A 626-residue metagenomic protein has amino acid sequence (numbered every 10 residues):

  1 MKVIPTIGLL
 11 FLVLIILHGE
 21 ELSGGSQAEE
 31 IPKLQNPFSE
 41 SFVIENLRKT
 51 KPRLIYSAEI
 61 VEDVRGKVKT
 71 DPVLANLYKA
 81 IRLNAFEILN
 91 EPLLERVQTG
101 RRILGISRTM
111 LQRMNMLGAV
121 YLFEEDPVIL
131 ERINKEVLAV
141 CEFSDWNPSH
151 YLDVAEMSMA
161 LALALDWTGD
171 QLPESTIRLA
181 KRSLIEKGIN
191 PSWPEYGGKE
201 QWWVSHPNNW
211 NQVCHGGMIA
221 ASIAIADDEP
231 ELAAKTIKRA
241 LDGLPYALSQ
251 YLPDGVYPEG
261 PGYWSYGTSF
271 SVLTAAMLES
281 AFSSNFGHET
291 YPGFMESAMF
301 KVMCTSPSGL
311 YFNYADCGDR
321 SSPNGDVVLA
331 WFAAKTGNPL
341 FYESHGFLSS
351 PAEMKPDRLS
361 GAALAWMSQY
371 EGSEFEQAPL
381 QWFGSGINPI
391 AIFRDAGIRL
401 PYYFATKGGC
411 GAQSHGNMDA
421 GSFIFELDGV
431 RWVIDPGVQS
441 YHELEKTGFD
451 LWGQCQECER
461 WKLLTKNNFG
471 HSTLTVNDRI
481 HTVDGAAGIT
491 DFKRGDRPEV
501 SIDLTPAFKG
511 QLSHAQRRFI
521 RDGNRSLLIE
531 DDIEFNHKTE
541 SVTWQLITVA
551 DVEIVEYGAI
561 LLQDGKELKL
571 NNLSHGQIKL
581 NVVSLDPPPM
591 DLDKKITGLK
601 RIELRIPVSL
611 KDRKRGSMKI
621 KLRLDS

Functional and structural regions predicted by a protein language model:
I7-I16: Bacterial N-terminal signal peptides
E21-A28, G346-L348, E443-S626: CBM-like, beta-strand-rich accessory domains located in the C-terminal region of large, secreted polysaccharide-active
L22-T99, R178: Low-complexity, Ser/Thr/Pro/Gly-enriched N-terminal "stalk/linker" regions
R48-T70, L111-P127, A139-N147, E156-S175 (+7 more regions): Well-ordered alpha-helical scaffold segments within catalytic/enzyme domains
R53, E91-M110, E142-A155, P194-Q212 (+4 more regions): Solvent-exposed loop and edge beta-strand segments that line ligand/cofactor-binding and catalytic clefts
P72, I81-L93, E131-P148, L179-Q201 (+3 more regions): Long, well-ordered core segments of solenoidal/helical folds
Q98-R101, A162-G262, L273, A363-A378: Active-site lining segments of carbohydrate-active enzymes
Q201-W202, I225, Y263-V433, D491-R497 (+3 more regions): Carbohydrate-active enzyme catalytic cores, enriched for enzymes that act on polyanionic acidic polysaccharides
